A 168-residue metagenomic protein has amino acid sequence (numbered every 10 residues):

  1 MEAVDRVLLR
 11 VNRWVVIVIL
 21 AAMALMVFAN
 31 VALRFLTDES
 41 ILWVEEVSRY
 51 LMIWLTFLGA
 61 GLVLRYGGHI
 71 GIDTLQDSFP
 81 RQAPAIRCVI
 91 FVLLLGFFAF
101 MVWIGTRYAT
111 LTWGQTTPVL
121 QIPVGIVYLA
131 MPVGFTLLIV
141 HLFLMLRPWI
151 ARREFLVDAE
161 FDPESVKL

Functional and structural regions predicted by a protein language model:
M1-L168: Alpha-helical transmembrane segments and membrane-interface helix-loop junctions in multi-pass membrane proteins
